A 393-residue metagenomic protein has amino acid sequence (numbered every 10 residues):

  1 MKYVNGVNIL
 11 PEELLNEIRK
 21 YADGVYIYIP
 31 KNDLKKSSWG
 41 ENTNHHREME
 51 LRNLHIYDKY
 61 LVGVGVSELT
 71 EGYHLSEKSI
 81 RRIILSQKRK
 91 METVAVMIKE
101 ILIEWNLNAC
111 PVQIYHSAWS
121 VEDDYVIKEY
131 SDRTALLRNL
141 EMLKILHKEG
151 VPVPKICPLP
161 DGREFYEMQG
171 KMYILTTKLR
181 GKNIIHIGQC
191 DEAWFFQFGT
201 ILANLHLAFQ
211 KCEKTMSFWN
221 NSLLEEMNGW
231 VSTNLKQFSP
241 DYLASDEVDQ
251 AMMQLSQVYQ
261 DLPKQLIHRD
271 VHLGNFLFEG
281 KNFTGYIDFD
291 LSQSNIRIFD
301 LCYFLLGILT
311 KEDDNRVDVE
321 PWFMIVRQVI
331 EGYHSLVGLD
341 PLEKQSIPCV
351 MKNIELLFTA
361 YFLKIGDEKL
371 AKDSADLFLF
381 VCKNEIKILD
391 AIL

Functional and structural regions predicted by a protein language model:
M1-G40: General nucleic-acid-binding
E48-V64: Short, amphipathic alpha-helical "recognition" segments used to contact nucleic acids or chromatin
G65-H74, I80: Short alpha-helical "recognition helix" segments of helix-turn-helix
Y115-D123, I127, I156, M253-F299: Active-site acidic catalytic loop and adjacent metal/ATP-binding pocket of ATP-dependent phosphoryl transfer enzymes
D124-E213: ATP-binding pocket architecture of kinase catalytic cores
Q189-Y242, K264: A cross-family kinase active-site recognition segment
I298-V337, I354-K369: Active-site activation/catalytic loop segments of kinase-like enzymes and analogous catalytic loops in related
F358-L393: ATP/Mg2+ or Mg2+-diphosphate-binding catalytic cores that bind nucleotide phosphates or diphosphates via glycine-rich
